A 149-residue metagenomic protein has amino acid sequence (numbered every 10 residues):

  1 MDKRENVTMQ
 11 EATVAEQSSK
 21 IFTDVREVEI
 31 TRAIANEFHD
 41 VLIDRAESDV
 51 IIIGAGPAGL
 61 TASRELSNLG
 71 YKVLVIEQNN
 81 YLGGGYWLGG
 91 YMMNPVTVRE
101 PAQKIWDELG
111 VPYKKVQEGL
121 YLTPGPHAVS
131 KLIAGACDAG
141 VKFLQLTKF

Functional and structural regions predicted by a protein language model:
M1-V50, H127, G135, A139: Extreme N-terminal leader/targeting segments of oxidoreductases
V50-I52, V73: Conserved hydrophobic helix-helix packing surfaces used for dimerization/oligomerization
I53-A58: Glycine-rich Rossmann-fold phosphate-binding loop(s) that bind the pyrophosphate of adenine dinucleotide cofactors
S67-Y86: Glycine-rich FAD pyrophosphate-binding loop
Y71, V111, V141: Short phosphate-binding/catalytic loops that engage adenosine nucleotides
L88-P112: N-terminal glycine-rich dinucleotide-binding loop that anchors FAD/FMN and/or NAD(P) in oxidoreductases
N94-V98, K115-A134, L144-Q145: Short beta-strand to alpha-helix junction loop
C137-F149: A conserved beta-strand/loop element that lines the FAD pocket in flavoprotein oxidoreductases
